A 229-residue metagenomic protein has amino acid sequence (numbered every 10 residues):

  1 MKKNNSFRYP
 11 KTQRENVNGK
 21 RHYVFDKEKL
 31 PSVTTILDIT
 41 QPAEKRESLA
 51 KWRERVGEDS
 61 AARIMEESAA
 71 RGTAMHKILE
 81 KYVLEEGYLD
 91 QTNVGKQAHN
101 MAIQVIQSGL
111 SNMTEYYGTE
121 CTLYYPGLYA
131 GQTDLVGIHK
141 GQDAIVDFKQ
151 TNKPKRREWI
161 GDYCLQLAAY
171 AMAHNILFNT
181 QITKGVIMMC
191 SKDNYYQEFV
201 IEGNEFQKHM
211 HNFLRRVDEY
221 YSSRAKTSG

Functional and structural regions predicted by a protein language model:
M1-A130: Metal-dependent nuclease catalytic cores that hydrolyze phosphodiester bonds in DNA/RNA, characterized by
Y117-R224: Mg2+/Mn2+-dependent nuclease catalytic core
T227-G229: Acidic, carboxylate-rich catalytic segments that either coordinate divalent cations
